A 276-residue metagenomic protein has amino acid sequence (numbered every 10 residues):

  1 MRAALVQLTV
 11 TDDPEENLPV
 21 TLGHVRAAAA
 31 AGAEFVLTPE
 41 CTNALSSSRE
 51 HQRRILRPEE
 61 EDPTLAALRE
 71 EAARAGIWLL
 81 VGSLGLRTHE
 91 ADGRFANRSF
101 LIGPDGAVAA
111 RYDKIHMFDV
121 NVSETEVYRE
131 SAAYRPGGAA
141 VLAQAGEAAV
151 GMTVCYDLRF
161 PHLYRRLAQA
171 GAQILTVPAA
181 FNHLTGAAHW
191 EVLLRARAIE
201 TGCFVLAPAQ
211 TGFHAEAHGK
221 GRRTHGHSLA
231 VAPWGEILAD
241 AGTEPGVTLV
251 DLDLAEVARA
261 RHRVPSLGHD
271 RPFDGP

Functional and structural regions predicted by a protein language model:
M1-D12, L37, R98, R111-D113 (+2 more regions): Active-site-proximal beta-strand elements of phosphoester/diester hydrolases
P14, L22-D105, R111, N182-E200: Cys-nucleophile CN-hydrolase/nitrilase-fold catalytic domain and related Cys-dependent amidase chemistry that acts on
E16-A27, L158-R165: Short, acidic/polar
H51, F100, R111-F118, L229 (+1 more regions): Short beta->alpha transition motifs characteristic of CBS
E59-V81, A149, C155-T248: CN hydrolase (nitrilase-like) catalytic-core segments centered on the catalytic cysteine and neighboring Lys/Glu
E60, E90-A170, H183-V192, A196 (+1 more regions): Active-site catalytic loop in hydrolytic enzyme cores
V81-S83, R98-L101, V141-A143, S228-A230 (+1 more regions): Short beta-strand scaffold segments in enzyme catalytic cores
A255-P276: A short C-terminal boundary segment appended to hydrolase-like catalytic domains
